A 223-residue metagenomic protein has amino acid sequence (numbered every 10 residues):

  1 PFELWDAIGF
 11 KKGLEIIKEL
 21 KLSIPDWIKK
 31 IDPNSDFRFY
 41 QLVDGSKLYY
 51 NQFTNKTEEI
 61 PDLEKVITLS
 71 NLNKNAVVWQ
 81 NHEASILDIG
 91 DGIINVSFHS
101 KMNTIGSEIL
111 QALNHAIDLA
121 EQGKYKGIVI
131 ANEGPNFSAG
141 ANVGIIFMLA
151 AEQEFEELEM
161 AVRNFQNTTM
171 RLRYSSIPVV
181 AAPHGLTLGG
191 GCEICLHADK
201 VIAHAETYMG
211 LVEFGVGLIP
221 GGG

Functional and structural regions predicted by a protein language model:
P1-I128, N132-P135, I146-N164, M170-I177 (+4 more regions): N-terminal glycine-rich phosphate-binding loop for ADP-containing cofactors
S138: Short, surface-exposed loop/turn segments at secondary-structure boundaries that line and modulate
N142: Residue(s) in the substrate-gating loop at a strand-loop-helix junction that position the organic substrate next
E193: Conserved divalent-metal-coordinating catalytic cores that perform phosphate/pyrophosphate/nucleotidyl transfer
